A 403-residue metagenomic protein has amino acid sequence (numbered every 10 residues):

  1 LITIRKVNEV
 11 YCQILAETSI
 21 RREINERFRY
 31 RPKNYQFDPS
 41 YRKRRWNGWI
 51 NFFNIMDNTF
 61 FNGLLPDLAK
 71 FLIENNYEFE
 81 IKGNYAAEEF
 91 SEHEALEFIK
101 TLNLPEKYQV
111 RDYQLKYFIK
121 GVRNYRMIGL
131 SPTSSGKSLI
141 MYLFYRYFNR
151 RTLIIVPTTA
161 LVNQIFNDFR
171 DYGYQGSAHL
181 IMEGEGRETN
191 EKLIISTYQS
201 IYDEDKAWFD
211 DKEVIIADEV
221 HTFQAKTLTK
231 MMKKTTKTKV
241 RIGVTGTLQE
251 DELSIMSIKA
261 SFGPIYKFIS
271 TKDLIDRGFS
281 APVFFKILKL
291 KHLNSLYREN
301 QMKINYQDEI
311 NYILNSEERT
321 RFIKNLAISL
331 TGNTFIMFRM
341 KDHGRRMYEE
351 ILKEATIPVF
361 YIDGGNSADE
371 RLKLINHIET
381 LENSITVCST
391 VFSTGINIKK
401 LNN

Functional and structural regions predicted by a protein language model:
L1-N84: N-terminal accessory nucleic-acid engagement/regulatory domains that precede and modulate ATP-driven motor cores
W49-F52, F71-E74, E80-L130: Conserved pre-motif I regulatory segment
R123-R146: Walker A/P-loop
I140, Q301-K353: Conserved interdomain hinge at the start of the Helicase C-terminal
N163, G176-N190, F335, G344-Y348 (+1 more regions): Conserved helicase ATPase core of P-loop NTP-dependent helicases/translocases
E183-V214, Q224-K230: Conserved helix/coil segment N-terminal to the catalytic DExD/H
K212-E213, V387, T394-N403: A short beta-strand element within the Helicase C-terminal
V214, H221-K286: Post-DEXD/H (motif II) to motif III coupling segment of the RecA-like Helicase ATP-binding lobe
